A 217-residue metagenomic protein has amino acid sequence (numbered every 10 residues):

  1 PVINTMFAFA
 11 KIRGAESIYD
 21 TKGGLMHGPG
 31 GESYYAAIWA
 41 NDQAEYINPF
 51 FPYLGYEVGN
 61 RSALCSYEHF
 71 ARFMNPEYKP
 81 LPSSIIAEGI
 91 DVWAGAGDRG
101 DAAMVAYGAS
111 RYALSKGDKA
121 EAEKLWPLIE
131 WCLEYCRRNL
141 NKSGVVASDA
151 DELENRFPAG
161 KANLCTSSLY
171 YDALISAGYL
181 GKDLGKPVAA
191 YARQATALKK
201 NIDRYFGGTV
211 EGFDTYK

Functional and structural regions predicted by a protein language model:
P1-E123, T215-K217: Substrate-binding groove/exosite segments of carbohydrate-active enzymes
T5-F9, V58-A71, D118-C136, A177 (+1 more regions): Extended, well-ordered alpha-helical scaffold segments
E16-D20, R72, P76, R111-L114 (+6 more regions): Conserved helix-loop functional segments at active or binding sites
Y34-Y35, Y112, W126, Y135 (+3 more regions): Aromatic side chains
N41-D42, L128, A162: Short, glycine/acidic-rich beta->alpha junctions
A44, P127, S168: Short alpha-helical basic/polar micro-motif
L81, N141-E152, R156-K217: Catalytic cores of carbohydrate-active enzymes
